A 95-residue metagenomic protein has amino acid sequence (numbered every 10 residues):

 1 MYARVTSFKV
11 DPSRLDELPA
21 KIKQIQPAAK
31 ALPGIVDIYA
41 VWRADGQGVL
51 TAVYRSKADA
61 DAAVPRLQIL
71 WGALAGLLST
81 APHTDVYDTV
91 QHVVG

Functional and structural regions predicted by a protein language model:
M1-V49, R55-Q68, G72, G76-G95: Short S/T/G/P-rich N-terminal loop/turn motif that feeds into the first structured element of a domain
